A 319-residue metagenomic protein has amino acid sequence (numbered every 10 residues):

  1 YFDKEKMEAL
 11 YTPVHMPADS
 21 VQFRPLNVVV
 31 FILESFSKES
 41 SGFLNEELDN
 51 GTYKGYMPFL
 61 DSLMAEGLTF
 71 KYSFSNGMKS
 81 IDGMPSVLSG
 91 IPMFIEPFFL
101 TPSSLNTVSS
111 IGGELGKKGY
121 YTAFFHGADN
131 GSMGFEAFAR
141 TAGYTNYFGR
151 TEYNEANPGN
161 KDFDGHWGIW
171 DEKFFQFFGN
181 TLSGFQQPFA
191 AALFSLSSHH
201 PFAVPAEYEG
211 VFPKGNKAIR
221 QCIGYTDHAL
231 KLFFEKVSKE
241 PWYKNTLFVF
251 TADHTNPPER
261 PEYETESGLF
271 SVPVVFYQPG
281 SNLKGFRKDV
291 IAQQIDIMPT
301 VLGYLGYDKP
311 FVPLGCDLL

Functional and structural regions predicted by a protein language model:
Y1-G315: Soluble catalytic regions of membrane-associated enzymes that act on cell-envelope and secretory-pathway components
D317-L319: Short, intrinsically disordered, charge-balanced linker/junction segments flanking boundaries in proteins
